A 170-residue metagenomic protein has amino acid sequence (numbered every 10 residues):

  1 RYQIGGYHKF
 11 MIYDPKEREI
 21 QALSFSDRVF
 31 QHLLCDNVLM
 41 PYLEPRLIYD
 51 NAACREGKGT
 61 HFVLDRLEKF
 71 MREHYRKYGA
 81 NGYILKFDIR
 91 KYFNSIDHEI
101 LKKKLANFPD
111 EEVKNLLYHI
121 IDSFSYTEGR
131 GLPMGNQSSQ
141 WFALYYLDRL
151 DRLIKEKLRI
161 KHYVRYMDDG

Functional and structural regions predicted by a protein language model:
R1-K16, V29, P109-F124: Reverse-transcriptase-like RNA-dependent polymerase core
M11-Y13, L43-L47, F124-Y126, V164-Y166: Short acidic (Asp/Glu) and glycine-rich catalytic loops that position anionic groups and cofactors
M11-Y13, Q21-S26, E73-Y78: Short, charge-rich binding segments
E17-I48, G129-K155: Conserved pre-motif C helix in the palm subdomain of viral-like polymerases
C35-F87, K91-N94: Active-site-proximal segment of RNA-dependent polymerases
F70, H74-M167: Conserved polymerase palm-domain catalytic core
